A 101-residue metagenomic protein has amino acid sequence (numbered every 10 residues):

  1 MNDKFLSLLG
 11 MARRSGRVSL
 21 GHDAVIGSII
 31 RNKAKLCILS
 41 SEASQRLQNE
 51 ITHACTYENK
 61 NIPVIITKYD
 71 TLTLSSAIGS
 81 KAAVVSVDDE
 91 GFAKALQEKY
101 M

Functional and structural regions predicted by a protein language model:
M1-L6, G10-G16, D89-M101: Contiguous effector/interaction surfaces
K4-L39: N-terminal first-folded block
S15-G16, A34-L36, N59-P63, A83: Short active-site oxyanion
D23, E42, T67-L72, E90: Short, ordered loop/turn segments at secondary-structure junctions
I26, S44-Q45, A93: Glycine-rich nucleotide phosphate-binding loop and flanking beta-alpha elements of Rossmann-like dinucleotide-binding
I30-C55: N-terminal positively charged helical leader segments and presequences
A54-A82: Mid-chain, well-packed structural core segment of small domains
T71-M101: C-terminal structural segments of small proteins and small subunits
